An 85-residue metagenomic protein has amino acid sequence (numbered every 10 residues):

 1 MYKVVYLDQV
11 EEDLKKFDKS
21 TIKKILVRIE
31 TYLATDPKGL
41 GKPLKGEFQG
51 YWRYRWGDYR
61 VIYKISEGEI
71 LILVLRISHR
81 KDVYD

Functional and structural regions predicted by a protein language model:
M1-K16, S20-K23, V27, K38 (+2 more regions): Enriched for short, Lys/Arg-rich terminal
E30-R53: A short, surface-exposed loop/turn module that caps and links secondary-structure elements
W56: Short loop/turn elements that form and flank the Walker-type P-loop nucleotide-binding site in RecA-like NTPase cores
